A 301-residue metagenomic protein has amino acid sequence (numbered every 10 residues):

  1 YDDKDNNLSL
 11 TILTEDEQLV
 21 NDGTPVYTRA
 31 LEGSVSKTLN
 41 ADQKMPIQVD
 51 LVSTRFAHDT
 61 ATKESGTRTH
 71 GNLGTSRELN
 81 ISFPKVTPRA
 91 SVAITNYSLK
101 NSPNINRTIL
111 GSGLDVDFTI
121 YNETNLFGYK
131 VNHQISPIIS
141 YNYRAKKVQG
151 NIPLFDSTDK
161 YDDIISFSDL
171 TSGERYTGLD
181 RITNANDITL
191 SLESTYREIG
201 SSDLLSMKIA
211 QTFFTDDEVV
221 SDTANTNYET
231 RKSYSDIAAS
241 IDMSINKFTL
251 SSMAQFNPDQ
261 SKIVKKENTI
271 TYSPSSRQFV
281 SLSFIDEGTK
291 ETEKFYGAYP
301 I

Functional and structural regions predicted by a protein language model:
Y1-I301: Outer-membrane beta-barrel proteins and related beta-barrel translocases across Gram-negative bacteria
